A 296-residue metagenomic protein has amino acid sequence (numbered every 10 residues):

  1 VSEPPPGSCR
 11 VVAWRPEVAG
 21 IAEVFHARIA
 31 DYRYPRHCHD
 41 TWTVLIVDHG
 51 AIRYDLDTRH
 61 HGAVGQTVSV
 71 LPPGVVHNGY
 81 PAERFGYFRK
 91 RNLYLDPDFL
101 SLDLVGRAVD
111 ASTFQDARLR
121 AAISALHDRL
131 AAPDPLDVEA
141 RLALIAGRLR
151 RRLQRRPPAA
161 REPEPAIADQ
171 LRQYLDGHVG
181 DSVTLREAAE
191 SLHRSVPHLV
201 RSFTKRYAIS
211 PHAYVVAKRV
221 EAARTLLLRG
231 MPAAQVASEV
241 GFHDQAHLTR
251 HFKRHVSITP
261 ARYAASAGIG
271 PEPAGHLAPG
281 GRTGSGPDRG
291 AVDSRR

Functional and structural regions predicted by a protein language model:
E3-A108: N-terminal regulatory/effector-sensing and dimerization cores that precede helix-turn-helix DNA-binding domains
G50, Q66, L199, A223 (+1 more regions): Short hydrophobic/aromatic patches on the structural cores and recognition surfaces of FHA
L102-A160: Amphipathic alpha-helical segments enriched in hydrophobic/aromatic residues interleaved with Lys/Arg
A125-D134, R148-P157, Q170-T184, F203-Y207 (+3 more regions): Basic, amphipathic alpha-helical hairpins
D137-A140, L144, A166, Q170 (+1 more regions): Amphipathic alpha-helical interaction segments
P163-L171, Y207, V216-R219: N-terminal positioning helix adjacent to the helix-turn-helix/winged-helix DNA-binding module
D176, D181-K218, A237-S266: Basic/polar phosphate-binding segments, predominantly the helix-turn-helix DNA-binding elements of transcriptional
R250-R296: …primarily DNA-binding HTH/wHTH and HhH modules…
